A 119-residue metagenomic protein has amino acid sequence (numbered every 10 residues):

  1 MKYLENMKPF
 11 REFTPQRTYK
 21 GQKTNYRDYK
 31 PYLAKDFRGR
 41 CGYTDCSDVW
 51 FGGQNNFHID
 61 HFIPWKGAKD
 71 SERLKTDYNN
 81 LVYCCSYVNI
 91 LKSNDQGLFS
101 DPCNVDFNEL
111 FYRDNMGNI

Functional and structural regions predicted by a protein language model:
K2-C46, K66-T76: Short, charged surface segments at domain edges that flank catalytic/cofactor-binding sites
Y19-D28, N89-V105, N115-M116: Generic structural signal for short, solvent-exposed loop/turn connectors between secondary structure elements
D45, S86-N89: Cys/His-coordinated zinc-binding microdomains
C46-Y83, N94-L110: Histidine-centered nuclease catalytic patch
E109-I119: Extended, acidic-biased charged interface segments
